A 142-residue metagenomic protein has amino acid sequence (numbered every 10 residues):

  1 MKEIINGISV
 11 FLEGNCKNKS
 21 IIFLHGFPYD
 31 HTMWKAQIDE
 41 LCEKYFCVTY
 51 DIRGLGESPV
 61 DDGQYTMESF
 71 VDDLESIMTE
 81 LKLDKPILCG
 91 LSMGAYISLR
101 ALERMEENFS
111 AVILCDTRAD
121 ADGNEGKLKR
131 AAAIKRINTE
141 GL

Functional and structural regions predicted by a protein language model:
M1-I8: N-terminal cap/lid segment of alpha/beta-hydrolase-fold proteins
I8-G63, M67, I77: Conserved HGGG/HGGXW glycine-rich cap/lid loop of the alpha/beta-hydrolase fold
H25-F27, P86, G90-A95: Conserved alpha/beta-hydrolase "nucleophile elbow" surrounding the catalytic nucleophile
D51, I87, S110-I113: Residue in the alpha/beta-hydrolase core beta-strand immediately N-terminal to the catalytic nucleophile
E68-P86: Conserved acidic catalytic loop of the alpha/beta-hydrolase fold
F70, L88-G90, C115: Short beta-strand immediately N-terminal to the catalytic nucleophile in serine-hydrolase-like folds
Y96-R104, F109-E140: Flexible "cap/lid" loop of the alpha/beta hydrolase fold
